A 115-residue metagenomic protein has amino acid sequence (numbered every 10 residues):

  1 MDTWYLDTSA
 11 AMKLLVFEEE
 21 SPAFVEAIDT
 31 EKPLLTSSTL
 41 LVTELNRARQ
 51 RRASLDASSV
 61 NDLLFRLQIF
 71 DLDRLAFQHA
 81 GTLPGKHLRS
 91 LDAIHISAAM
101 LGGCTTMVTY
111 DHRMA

Functional and structural regions predicted by a protein language model:
M1, E31-L35, R66-Q68, L101-T106: Short active-site oxyanion
M1-S37, R49-N61: Short, well-structured N-terminal submotif of metal-dependent ribonuclease cores
A11-M12, V42, F77, M114-A115: A generic structural signal for short hydrophobic patches within well-formed alpha-helices
L15-E18, R66-F70: Short, contiguous hydrophobic alpha-helices characteristic of membrane insertion segments
E18, E44, D92: Acidic-residue sensor for enzyme active/binding pockets
S21, V42, A57-V60, D73 (+1 more regions): A general structural signal for well-ordered alpha-helical segments in protein cores
I69-M114: Active-site neighborhoods of divalent-metal-dependent phosphate/nucleic-acid chemistry enzymes
